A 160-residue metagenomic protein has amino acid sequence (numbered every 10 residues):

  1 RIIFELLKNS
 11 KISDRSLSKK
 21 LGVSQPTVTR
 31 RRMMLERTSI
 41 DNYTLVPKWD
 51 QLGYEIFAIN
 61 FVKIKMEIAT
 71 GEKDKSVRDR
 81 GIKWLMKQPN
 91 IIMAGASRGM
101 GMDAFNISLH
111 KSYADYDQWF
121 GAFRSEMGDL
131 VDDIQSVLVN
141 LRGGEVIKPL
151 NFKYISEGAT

Functional and structural regions predicted by a protein language model:
R1-T160: A compositional/biophysical signature of low hydrophobicity enriched in polar/charged and small residues
